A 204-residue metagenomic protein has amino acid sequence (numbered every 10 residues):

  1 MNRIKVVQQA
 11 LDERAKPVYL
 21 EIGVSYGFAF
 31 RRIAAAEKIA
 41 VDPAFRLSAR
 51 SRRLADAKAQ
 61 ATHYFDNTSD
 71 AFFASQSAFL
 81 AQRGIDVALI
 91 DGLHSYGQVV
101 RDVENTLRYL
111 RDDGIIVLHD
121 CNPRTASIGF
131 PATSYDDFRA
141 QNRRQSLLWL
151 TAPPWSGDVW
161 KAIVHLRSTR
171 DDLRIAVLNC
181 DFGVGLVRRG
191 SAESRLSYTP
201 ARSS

Functional and structural regions predicted by a protein language model:
M1-L89, L93-S204: A short alpha-helical cap/connector motif
